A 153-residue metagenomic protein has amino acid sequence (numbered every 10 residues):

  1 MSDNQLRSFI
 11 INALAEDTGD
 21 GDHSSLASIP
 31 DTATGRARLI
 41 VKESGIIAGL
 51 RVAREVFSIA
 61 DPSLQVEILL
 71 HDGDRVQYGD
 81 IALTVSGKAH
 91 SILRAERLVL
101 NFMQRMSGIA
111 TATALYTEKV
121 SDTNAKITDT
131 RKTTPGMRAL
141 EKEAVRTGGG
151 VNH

Functional and structural regions predicted by a protein language model:
M1-H153: Acidic/glycine-rich phosphate/pyrophosphate-binding loops and surrounding catalytic core that coordinate Mg2+
